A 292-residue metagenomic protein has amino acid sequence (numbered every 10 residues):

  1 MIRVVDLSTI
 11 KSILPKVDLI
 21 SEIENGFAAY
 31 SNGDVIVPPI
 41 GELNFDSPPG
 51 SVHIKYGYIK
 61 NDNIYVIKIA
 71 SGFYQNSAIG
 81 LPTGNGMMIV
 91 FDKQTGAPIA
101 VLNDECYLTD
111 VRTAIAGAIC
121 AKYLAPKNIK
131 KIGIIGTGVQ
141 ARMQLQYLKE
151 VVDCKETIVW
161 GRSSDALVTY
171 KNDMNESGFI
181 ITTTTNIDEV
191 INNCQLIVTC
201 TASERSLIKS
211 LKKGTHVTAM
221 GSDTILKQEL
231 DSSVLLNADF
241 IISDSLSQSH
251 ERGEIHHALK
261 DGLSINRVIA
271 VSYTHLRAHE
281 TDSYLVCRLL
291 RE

Functional and structural regions predicted by a protein language model:
M1-T109, A116, A125-N128: N-terminal ligand-binding/catalytic initiation module
G117, N128-L148, G161-R162: Glycine-rich adenosine-cofactor-binding loop
K155-D173: NAD(P)-binding Rossmann-fold cofactor-contacting core
F179-C194, I208-S210: Short acidic low-complexity segments
S203-T215: Rossmann-fold NAD(P) dinucleotide-binding segment
G221-V271: Rossmann-fold NAD(P)-binding glycine/threonine-rich loop
T274-T281: Conserved small/polar residues in nucleotide/adenosyl-binding loops
V286-E292: Hydrophobic alpha-helical segments, chiefly the membrane-spanning helices and signal/signal-anchor peptides
